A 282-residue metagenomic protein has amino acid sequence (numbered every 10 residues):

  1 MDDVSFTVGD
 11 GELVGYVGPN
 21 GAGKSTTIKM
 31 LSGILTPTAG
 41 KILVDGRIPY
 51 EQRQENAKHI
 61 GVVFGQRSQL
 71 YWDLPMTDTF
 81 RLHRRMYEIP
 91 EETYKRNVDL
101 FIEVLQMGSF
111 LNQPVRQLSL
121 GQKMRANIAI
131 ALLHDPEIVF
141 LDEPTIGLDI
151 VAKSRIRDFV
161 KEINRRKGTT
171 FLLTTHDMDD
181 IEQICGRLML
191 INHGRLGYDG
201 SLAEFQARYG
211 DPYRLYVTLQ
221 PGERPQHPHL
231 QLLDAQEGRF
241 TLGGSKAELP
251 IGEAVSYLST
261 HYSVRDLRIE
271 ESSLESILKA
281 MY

Functional and structural regions predicted by a protein language model:
G40-E51, E55-A57: Conserved ABC transporter NBD signature motif
R81, R85, E92-F110: Conserved ABC ATPase "signature" region
P114-L118: Conserved ABC ATPase signature
D135: Conserved catalytic motifs of ABC-family nucleotide-binding domains
V139-E143: Catalytic Walker B motif of ABC-type/P-loop ATPase nucleotide-binding domains
R157-S245: ABC transporter nucleotide-binding domain
